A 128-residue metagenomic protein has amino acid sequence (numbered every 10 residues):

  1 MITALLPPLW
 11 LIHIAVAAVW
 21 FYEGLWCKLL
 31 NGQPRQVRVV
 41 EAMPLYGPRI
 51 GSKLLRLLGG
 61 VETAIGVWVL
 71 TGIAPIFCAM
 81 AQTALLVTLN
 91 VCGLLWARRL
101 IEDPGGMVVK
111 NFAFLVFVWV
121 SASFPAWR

Functional and structural regions predicted by a protein language model:
M1-Q33, R49-A64, L70-R128: Extended, low-polarity transmembrane helix blocks
Q33-G47: Cytosolic, membrane-interface loops and tails of multi-pass inner-membrane proteins
